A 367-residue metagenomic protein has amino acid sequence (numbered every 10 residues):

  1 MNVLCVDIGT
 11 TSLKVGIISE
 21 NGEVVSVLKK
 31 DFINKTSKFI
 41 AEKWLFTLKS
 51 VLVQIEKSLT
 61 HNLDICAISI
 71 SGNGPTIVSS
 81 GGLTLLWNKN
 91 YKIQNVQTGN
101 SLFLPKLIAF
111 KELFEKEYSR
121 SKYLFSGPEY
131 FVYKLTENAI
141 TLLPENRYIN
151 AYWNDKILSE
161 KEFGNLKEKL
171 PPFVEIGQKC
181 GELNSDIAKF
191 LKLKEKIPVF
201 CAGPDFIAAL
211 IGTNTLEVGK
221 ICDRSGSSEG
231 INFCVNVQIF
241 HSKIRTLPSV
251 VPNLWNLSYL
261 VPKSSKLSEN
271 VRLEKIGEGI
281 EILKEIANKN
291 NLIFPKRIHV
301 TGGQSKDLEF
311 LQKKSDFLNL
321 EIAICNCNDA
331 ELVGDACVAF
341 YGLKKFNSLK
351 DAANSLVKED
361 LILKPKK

Functional and structural regions predicted by a protein language model:
M1-K30, K35-T36, C66, I70-V96 (+2 more regions): Glycine/Thr-rich phosphate-binding loops that ligate phosphate moieties of nucleotide and other phosphorylated ligands
I8-T10, T98-P204: Gly/Ser/Thr-rich active-site cleft segment
S26-H61, V96-G99: N-terminal phosphate-binding loop and adjacent alpha-helix
F46-S50, P105, A109, A208-L210 (+2 more regions): Short amphipathic alpha-helical face segments that pack within enzyme cores and frequently flank/anchor catalytic
K49-C66, L113-Y118, I157-K167, L191 (+1 more regions): Phosphate/pyrophosphate-binding loops at sites that engage ATP/ADP/AMP, CoA/4′-phosphopantetheine, polyphosphate
L52, L107, E129, N154-D155 (+7 more regions): Generic structural marker for isolated residues within well-ordered, non-membrane alpha-helices of soluble domains
T76-Q97, F125-Y130, K134-K156, I197-V271: Glycine-rich phosphate-binding loop of actin/hexokinase-like ATP-binding domains
Q97-I108, F190-K194, G219-D223, Y341-L356: A polyampholytic, Gly/Pro-enriched intrinsically disordered region
